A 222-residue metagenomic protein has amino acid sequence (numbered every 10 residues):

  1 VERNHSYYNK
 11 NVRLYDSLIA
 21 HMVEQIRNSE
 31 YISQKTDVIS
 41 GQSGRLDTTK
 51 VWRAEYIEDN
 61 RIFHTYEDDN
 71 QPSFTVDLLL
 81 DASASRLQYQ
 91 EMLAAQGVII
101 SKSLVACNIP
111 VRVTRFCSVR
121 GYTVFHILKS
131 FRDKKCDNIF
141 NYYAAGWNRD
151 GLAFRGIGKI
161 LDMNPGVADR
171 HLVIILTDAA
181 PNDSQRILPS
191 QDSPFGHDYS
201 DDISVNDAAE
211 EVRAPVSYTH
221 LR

Functional and structural regions predicted by a protein language model:
V1-S73: Acidic/polar low-complexity segments with low predicted structural confidence
R53, D68-K129, V173-L176: Von Willebrand factor
I62-E67, A82-S83, Q88-Y89, I100-K102 (+2 more regions): Generic recognition of flexible, low-complexity loop/linker segments
L80-S83, I157, D169-S200, P215: DG-centered beta-turn motif at the end of beta-strands
Q88-E91, N141-N148, F195, Y199-N206: Alpha-helix capping and helix-loop boundary segments enriched in small/acidic/polar residues
L93-A95, I127-R132, I187-H197: Short secondary-structure boundary/capping segments
F131-H171, P181-N182, N206-A214: Von Willebrand factor
T219-H220: Conserved small/polar residues in nucleotide/adenosyl-binding loops
